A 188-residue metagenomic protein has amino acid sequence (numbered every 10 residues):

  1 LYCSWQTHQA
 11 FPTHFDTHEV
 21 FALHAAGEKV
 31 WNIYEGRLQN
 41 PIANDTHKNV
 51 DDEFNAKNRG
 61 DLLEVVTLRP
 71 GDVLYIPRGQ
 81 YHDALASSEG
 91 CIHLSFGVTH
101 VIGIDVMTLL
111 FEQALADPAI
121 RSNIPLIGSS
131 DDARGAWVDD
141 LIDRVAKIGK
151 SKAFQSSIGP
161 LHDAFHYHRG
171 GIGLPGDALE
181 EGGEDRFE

Functional and structural regions predicted by a protein language model:
Y2-Q6, D16-R37, V50-A56, T99: Short, conserved beta-strand element in jelly-roll/cupin
T7, T17, Q80-Y81, G90: A generic "binding-loop/recognition-motif" signal
A10-V20, D61-L62: A short beta-loop-beta micro-motif enriched in histidine and acidic residues
H18, L38-N49, C91-H93: A short alpha->loop->secondary-structure connector
A25, V66-S87: Conserved metal-binding segment of the jelly-roll/cupin
W31-I33, P41-A43, I76: Phosphate/pyrophosphate-binding betaalpha-module
T46-T67, R78: Active-site glycine-rich loop that binds ribose-phosphate moieties when present
K57-T67, D83-E188: Fe(II)/2-oxoglutarate
